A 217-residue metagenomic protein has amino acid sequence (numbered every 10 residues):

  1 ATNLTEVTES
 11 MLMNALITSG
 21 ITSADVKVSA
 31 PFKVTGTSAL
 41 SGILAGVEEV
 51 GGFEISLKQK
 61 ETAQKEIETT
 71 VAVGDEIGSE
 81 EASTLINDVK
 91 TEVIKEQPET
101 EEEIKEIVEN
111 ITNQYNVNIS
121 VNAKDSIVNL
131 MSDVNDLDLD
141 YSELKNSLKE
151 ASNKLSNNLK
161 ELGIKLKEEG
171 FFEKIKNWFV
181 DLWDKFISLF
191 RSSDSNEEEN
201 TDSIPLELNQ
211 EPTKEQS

Functional and structural regions predicted by a protein language model:
A1-S23: Signal peptide-directed extracytoplasmic domains
T8, L12, A39, I43 (+6 more regions): Stable alpha-helical elements in mature extracytoplasmic
I17, T22-V121, V128: Soluble oligomerization/assembly scaffold segments of membrane-associated complexes
V117-S217: Charged, long alpha-helical assembly modules
